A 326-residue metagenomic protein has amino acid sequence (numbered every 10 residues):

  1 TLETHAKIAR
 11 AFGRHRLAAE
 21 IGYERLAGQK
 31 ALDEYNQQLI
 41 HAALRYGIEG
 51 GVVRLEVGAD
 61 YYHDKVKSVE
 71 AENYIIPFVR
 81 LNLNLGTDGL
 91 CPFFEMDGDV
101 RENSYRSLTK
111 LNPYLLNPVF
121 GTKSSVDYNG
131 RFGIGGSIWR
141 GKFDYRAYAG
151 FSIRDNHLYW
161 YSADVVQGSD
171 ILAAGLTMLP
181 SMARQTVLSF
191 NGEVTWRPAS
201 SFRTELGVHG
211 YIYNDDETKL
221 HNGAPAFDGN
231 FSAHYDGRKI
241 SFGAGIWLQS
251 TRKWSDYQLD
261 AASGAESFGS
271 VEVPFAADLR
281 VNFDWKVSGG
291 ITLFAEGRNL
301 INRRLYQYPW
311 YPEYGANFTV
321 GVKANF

Functional and structural regions predicted by a protein language model:
T1-G51: Outer-membrane beta-barrel transmembrane domain signature of Gram-negative proteins, especially the mid-to-C-terminal
T1-T4, E34-I40, A71-P77, S124-G130 (+5 more regions): Residues that define the transmembrane beta-barrel architecture of outer-membrane proteins
T4-R10, Y23, A42-I48, V79-L83 (+7 more regions): Residues on the lipid-exposed face of transmembrane beta-strands in outer-membrane beta-barrel proteins
F12-A19, G50-V57, D88-P92, R140-R146 (+5 more regions): Repeated loop/turn-to-beta-strand initiation elements of outer-membrane beta-barrel proteins
R14-R16, R25-A31, V52-R54, H63-V69 (+7 more regions): Gram-negative outer-membrane beta-barrel proteins
A19-R25, V57-H63, F94-G98, A147-I153 (+3 more regions): Transmembrane beta-barrel strands of outer-membrane/channel proteins
A43-V165: Long, internal scaffold/assembly segments composed of regular secondary structure
R106-K123, R154-Q185, Y211-N230, Q249-K286 (+1 more regions): Outer-membrane beta-barrel domain signature, especially the mid-to-C-terminal portions of large Gram-negative OMP
